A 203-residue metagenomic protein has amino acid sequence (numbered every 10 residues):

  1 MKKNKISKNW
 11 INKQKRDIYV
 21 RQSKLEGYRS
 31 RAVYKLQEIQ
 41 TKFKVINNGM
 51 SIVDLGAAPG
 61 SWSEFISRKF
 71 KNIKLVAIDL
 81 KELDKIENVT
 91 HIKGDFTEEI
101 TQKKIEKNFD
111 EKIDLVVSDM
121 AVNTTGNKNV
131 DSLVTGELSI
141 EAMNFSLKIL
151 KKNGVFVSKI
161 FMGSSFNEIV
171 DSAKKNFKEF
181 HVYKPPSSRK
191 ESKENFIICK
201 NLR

Functional and structural regions predicted by a protein language model:
M1-N48: Class I SAM-dependent methyltransferase Rossmann-like catalytic core, especially the SAM/SAH-binding loop
N47, F70-K71, I149-K151: Helix-to-beta-strand junctions that scaffold the AdoMet/dcAdoMet cofactor pocket in Class I SAM-dependent enzymes
N48-A58: Conserved class I S-adenosyl-L-methionine
P59-K71: Conserved SAM-binding loop of SAM-dependent methyltransferases across substrates and taxa, primarily the Class I
L80-T125: S-adenosyl-L-methionine
G136-K152: A short glycine-rich, Lys/Arg-flanked "PGG" loop and its adjoining helix->strand segment in the class I
N153-I160: Conserved beta-strand signature within the Rossmann-like core of class I S-adenosyl-L-methionine
M162-R203: Class I S-adenosyl-L-methionine
